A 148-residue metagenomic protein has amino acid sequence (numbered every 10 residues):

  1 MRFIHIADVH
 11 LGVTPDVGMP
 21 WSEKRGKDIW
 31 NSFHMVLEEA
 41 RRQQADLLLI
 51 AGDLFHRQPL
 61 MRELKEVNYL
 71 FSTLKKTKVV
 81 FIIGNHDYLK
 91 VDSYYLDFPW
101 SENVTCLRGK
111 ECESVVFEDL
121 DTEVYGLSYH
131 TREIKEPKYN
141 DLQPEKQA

Functional and structural regions predicted by a protein language model:
M1-E66: N-terminal active-site segment of His-dependent metallophosphoesterases
L47, R57-A148: His/Asp/Glu-rich metal-coordinating catalytic cores of metallo-dependent phosphodiesterases/hydrolases acting on
